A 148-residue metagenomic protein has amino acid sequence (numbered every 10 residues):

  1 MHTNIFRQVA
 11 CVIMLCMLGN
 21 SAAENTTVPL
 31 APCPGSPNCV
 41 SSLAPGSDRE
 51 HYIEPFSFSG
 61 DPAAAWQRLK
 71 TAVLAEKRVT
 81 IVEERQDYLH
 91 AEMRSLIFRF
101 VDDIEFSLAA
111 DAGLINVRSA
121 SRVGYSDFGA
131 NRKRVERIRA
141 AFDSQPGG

Functional and structural regions predicted by a protein language model:
M1-A10: Bacterial N-terminal signal peptides that target proteins for export
T3, C16-G19: N-terminal leader/targeting segments
V9-M17: Bacterial N-terminal signal peptides
G19-G148: Ser/Thr-rich, low-complexity intrinsically disordered terminal regions
